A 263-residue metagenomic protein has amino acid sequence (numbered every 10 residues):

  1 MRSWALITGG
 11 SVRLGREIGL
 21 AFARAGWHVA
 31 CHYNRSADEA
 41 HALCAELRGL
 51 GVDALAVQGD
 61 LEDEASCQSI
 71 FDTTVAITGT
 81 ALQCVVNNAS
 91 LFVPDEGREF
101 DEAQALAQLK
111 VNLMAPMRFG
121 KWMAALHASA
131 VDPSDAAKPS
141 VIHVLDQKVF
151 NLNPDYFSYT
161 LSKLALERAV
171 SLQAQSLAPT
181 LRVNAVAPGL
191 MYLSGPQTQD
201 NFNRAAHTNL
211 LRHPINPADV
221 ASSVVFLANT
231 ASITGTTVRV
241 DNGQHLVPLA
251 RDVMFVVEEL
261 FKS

Functional and structural regions predicted by a protein language model:
W4, G9-R13: Conserved glycine-rich cofactor-binding loop
A25-A42: Conserved glycine-rich Rossmann-like NAD(P)H-binding loop of the short-chain dehydrogenase/reductase
L91, A128-A178, L190, Q244: Catalytic loop of short-chain dehydrogenase/reductase
D95-L109, A205: Substrate-binding pocket helix/loop in short-chain dehydrogenase/reductase
E167, L177-M191, I233-V240: Conserved Rossmann-fold SDR core element
N209-V220: A conserved structural motif in NAD(P)-dependent oxidoreductases
A218-V240, H245-L246: C-terminal substrate-recognition "lid" of short-chain dehydrogenase/reductases
